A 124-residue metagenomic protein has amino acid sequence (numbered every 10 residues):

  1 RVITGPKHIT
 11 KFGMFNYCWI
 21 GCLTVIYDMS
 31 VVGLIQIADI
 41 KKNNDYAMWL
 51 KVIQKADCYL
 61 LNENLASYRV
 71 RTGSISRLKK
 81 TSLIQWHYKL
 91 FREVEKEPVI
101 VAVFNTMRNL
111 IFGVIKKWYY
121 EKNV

Functional and structural regions predicted by a protein language model:
R1-S82: Conserved nucleotide-sugar donor-binding catalytic segment
Y59, L65, G73, R77-V124: Non-catalytic, C-terminal membrane-associated alpha-helical segments of glycosyltransferases
